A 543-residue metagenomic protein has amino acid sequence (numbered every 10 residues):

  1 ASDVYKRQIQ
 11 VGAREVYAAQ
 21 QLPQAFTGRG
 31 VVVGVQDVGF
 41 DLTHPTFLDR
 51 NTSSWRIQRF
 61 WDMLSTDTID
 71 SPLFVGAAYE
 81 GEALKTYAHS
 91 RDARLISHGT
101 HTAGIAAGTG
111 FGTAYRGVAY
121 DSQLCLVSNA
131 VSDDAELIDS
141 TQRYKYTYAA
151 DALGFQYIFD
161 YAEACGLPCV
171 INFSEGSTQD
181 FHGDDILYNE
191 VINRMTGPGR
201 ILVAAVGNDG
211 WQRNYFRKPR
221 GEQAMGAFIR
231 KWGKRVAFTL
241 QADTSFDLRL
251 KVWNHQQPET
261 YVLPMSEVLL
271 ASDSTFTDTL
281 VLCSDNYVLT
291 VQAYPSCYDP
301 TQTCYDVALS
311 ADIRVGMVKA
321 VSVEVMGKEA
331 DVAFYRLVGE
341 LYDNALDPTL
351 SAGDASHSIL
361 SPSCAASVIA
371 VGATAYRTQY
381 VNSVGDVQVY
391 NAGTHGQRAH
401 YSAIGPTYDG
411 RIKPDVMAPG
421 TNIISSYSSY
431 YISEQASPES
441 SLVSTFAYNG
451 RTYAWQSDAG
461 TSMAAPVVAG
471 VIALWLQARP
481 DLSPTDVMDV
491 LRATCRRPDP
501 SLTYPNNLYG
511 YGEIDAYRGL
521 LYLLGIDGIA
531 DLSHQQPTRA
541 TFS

Functional and structural regions predicted by a protein language model:
A1-Y5: Short, small-residue-biased leader/transition segments that mark boundaries at the very start of proteins
Q20-A149, G166-V170, G197-I201, R213-N214 (+6 more regions): Subtilisin-like serine protease catalytic core
F40-T100, G104, G117-A119, C165 (+4 more regions): Active-site core segment of subtilase-fold serine proteases
L48, Q179-N189, D209-M265, P348-A365 (+4 more regions): Active-site-adjacent substrate-recognition loops and nearby beta-strands within hydrolase catalytic domains
A103-A106, C125-D133, F159-V170, G199 (+4 more regions): Hydrolase catalytic cores
S128-N129, F155-G183, A205-V206, E324-E329 (+1 more regions): Short acidic, glycine-rich surface-loop motifs adjacent to enzyme active sites
I171, Y188-Y215, G510-G525: Catalytic cores of secreted or luminal carbohydrate-active enzymes
L521-F542: Residue-level detector of functionally pivotal "anchor" positions at catalytic/ligand-binding pockets or at interdomain
